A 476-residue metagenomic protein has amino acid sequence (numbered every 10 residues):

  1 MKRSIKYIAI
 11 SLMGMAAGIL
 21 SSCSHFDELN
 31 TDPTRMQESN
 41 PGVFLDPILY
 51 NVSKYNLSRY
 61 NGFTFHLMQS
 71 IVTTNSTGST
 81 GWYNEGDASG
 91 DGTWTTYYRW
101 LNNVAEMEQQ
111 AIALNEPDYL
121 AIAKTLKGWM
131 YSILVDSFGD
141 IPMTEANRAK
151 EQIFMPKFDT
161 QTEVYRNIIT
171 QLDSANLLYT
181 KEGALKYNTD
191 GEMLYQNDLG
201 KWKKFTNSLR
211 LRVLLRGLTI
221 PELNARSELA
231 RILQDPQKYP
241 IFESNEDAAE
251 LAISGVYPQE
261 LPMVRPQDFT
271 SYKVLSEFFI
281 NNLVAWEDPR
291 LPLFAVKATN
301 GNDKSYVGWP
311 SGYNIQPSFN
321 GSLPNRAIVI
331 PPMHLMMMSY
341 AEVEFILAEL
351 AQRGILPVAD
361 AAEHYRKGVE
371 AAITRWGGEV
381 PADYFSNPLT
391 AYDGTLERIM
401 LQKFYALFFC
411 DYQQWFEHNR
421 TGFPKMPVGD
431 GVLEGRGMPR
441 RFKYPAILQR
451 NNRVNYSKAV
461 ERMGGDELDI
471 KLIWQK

Functional and structural regions predicted by a protein language model:
M1-T31: Bacterial Sec-dependent N-terminal signal peptides
G14-G18, L57-S58, P357, G377-G378: Intrinsically disordered or highly flexible coil/loop and linker segments, enriched in small and charged/polar residues
S21, S227-E228, A362-H364, Y412-R420: Composition- and surface-driven signal marking solvent-exposed, interaction-prone regions in large proteins
C23-N75, G81, T95-Y98, E106 (+3 more regions): Membrane-proximal, proline-rich intrinsically disordered regions
T31-T34, A146-R148, D247, V296 (+2 more regions): Short capping/connector residues at structural and topological boundaries
S39-G42, V72-L126, M130-G378, D393-L396 (+1 more regions): Structured, solvent-exposed acidic/aromatic patches
E260-E287, L291-A295, K304-V307, S386-K476: Long, intrinsically disordered, low-complexity segments
A372-T374, D383-N387: C-terminal beta-barrel architecture of Gram-negative outer-membrane proteins
